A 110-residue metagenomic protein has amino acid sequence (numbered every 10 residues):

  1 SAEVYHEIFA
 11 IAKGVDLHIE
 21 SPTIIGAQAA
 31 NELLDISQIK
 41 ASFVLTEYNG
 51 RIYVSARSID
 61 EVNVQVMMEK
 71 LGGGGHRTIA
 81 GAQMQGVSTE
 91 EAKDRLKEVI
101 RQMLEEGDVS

Functional and structural regions predicted by a protein language model:
S1-S110: Hydrophobic helix-and-loop "lid/oligomerization" segment in the mid-to-C-terminal part of catalytic domains
